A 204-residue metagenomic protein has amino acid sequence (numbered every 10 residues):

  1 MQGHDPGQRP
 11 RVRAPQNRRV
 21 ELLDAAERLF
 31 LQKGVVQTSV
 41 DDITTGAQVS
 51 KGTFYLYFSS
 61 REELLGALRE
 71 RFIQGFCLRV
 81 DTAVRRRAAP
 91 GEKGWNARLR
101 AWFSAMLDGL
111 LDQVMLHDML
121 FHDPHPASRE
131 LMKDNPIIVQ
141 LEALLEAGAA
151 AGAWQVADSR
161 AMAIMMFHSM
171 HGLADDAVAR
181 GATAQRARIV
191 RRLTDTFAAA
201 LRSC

Functional and structural regions predicted by a protein language model:
M1-K33, T38-G46, E62-G66: Basic, helix-initiating cap at the start of DNA-binding domains
M1-R9, P90, D108, V139-A151 (+2 more regions): C-terminal peripheral helix-coil segments that are non-catalytic and often amphipathic
V35-V36, W154, T183: Conserved hydrophobic residue
Q48-F58: Short hydrophobic/aromatic patch on the recognition helix
F58, L65-G75: Alpha-helical DNA-contacting segments of helix-turn-helix folds
A67, D81-L111, M162, M166 (+1 more regions): Hydrophobic alpha-helical connector segments
Q74-D81, A105-G109, P126-A151, R160-I164 (+1 more regions): Amphipathic alpha-helical packing segments from all-alpha helical-bundle domains
T82-R86, M119-A127: Short linear capping/connector segments at secondary-structure termini
